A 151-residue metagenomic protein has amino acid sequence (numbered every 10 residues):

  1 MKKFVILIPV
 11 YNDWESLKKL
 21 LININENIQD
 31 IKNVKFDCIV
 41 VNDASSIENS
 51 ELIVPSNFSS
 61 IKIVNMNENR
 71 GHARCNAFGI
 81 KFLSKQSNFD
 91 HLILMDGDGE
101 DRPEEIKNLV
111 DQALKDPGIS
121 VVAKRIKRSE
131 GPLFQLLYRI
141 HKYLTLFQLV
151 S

Functional and structural regions predicted by a protein language model:
K3-V5, D37: Cell-envelope/extracellular polymer assembly enzymes that use nucleotide-activated donors
L7-P9, V40, N65: Short hydrophobic beta-strand elements that form part of the catalytic alpha/beta core underpinning NDP-sugar/donor
D13-L17, S45, R102: Donor nucleotide-sugar binding loop of glycosyltransferases
D13-Q29: Short, well-formed alpha-helical segments that are part of the catalytic scaffolds of diverse glycosyltransferases
K32-S45: Short beta-strand/loop segment that forms part of the nucleotide-sugar
N42-E51, G99-E100: A conserved acidic beta->alpha catalytic loop
M66-E68, H72-F82, E100-S151: Acceptor/aglycone-binding surface of glycosyltransferases and processive sugar-polymer synthases
N88-E100: Short beta-strand-to-loop acidic/aromatic patch adjacent to the donor-nucleotide binding site
